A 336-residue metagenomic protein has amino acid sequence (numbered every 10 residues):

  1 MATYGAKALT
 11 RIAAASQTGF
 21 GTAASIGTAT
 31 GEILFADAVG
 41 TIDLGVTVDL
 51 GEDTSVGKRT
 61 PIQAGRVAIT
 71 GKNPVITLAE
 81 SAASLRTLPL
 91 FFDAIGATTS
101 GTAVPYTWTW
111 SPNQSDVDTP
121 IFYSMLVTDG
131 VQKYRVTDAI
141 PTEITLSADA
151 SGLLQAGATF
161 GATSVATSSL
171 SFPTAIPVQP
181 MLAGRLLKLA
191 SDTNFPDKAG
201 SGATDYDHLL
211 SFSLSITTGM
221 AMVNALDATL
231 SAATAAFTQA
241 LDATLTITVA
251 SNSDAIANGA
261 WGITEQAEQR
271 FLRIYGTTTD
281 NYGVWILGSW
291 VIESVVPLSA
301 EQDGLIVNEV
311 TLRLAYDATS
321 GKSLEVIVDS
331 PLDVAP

Functional and structural regions predicted by a protein language model:
M1-P336: Signature of extracytoplasmic/envelope-associated structural regions
